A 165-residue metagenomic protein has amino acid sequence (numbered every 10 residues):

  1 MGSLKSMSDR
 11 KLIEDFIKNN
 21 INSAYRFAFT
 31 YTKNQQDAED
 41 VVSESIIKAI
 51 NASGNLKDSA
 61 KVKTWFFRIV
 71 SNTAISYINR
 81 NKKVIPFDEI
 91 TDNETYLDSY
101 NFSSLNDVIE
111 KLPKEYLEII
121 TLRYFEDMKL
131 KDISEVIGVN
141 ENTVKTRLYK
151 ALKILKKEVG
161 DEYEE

Functional and structural regions predicted by a protein language model:
M1-S23, T30, N101, K131 (+3 more regions): N-terminal module of bacterial RNA polymerase sigma factors
S6, I46-K61, N81: Sigma70-family region 2
R26, D40-I47, A60-N72: Structural recognition of an alpha-helix C-terminal capping motif at a helix-to-coil junction
Q36, K131, N142: Residues within helix-turn-helix
K57, R68-F87, K150: Arg/Lys-rich amphipathic alpha helix in sigma70-family domain 2
S76, K83-E110, K129-D132: Internal acidic/polar
I119-R123: A short pre-motif secondary-structure segment
I137-D161: DNA-recognition helix of helix-turn-helix
